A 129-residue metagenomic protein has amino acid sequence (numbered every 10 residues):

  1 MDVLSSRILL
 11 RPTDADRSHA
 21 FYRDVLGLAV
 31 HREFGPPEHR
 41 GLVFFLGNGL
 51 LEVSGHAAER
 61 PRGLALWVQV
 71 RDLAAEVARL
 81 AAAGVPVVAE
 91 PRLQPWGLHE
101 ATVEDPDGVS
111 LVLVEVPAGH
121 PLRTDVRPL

Functional and structural regions predicted by a protein language model:
M1-R17, L64-L66, P117-L129: N-terminal beta-strand motif that seeds the catalytic metal site of vicinal oxygen chelate
D2, L9-L50: Core segments of cupin and vicinal oxygen chelate
L4-T13, L42-F45, H56-A83, H99-E104: Vicinal oxygen chelate
F34, S54-A57, V114-G119: Acetyl-CoA-dependent GNAT
F34-P37, A58-R60, L93-P95: A short beta-turn/loop motif at secondary-structure boundaries
L50-L51, V88: Predominantly a core beta-strand signature of beta-propeller blades across repeat-based propeller domains
L51-E52, L111: Short, isolated positions in well-ordered beta-strands
A81-L129: Vicinal oxygen chelate
